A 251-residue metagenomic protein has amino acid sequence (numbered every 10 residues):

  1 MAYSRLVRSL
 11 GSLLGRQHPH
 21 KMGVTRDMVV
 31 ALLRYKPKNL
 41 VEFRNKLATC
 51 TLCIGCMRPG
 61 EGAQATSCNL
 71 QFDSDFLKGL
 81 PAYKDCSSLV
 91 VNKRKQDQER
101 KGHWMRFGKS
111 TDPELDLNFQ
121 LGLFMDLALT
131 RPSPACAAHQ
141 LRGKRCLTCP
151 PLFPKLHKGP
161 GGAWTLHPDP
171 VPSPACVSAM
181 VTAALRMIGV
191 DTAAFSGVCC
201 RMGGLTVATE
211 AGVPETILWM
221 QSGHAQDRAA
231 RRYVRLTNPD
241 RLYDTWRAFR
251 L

Functional and structural regions predicted by a protein language model:
M1-L251: Extended, non-catalytic subsegments within catalytic or DNA/protein-binding/adaptor domains
